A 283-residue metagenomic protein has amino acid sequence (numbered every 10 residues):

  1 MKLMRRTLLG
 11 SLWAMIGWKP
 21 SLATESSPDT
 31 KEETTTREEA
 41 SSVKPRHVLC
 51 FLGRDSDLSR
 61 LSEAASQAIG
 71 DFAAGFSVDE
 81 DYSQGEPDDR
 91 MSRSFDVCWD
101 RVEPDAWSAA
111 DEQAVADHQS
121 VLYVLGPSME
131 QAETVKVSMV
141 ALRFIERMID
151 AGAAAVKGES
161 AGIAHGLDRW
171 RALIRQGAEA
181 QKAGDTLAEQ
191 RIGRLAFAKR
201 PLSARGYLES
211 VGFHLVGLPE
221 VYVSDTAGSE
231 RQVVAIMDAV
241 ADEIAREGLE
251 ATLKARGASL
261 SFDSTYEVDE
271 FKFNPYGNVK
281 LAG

Functional and structural regions predicted by a protein language model:
K2, R6-E25: N-terminal export signals
L12, P28-D79: N-terminal catalytic cores of peptidoglycan-degrading enzymes
M15, L22-A23, S59-I69, E133-G152: Surface-exposed flexible segments
R54-Q113: N-terminal low-complexity, intrinsically disordered segments
S56-L58, M129-A132, G228-S229: Short acidic, S/G/P-rich loop/turn micro-motifs used as interaction or catalytic elements
I69-D79, R143-K157, D242-A251: Structural alpha-beta junctions
S92-Q190: Internal, hydrophobic cores of structured domains that mediate oligomerization or house catalytic pockets within large
G162-R256, S261-G283: Aromatic/basic-lined ligand-recognition segments that form π-stacking hydrophobic pockets flanked by Lys/Arg to engage
